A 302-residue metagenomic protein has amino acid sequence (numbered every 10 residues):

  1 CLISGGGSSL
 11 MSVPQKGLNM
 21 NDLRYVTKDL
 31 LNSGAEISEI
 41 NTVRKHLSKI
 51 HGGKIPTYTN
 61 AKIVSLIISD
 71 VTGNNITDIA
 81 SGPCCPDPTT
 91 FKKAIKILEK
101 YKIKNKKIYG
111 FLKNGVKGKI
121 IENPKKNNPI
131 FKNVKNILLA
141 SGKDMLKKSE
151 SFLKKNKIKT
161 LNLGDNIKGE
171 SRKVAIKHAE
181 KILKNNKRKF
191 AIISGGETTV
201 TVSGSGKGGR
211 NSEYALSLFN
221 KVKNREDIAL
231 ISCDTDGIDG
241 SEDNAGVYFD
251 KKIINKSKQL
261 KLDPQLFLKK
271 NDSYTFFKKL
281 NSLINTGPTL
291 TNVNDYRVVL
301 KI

Functional and structural regions predicted by a protein language model:
C1-G6, F190-E197, G287: Beta-strand elements within well-structured catalytic alpha/beta cores of enzymes that handle phosphate/sulfate esters
C1-P86, K102, K261, Q265 (+5 more regions): Glycine-rich, mobile lid/loop segments that gate access to catalytic sites or pores
L18-A35, D87-K102, S205-L230: Gly/Ser/Thr-rich active-site loops/lids in small-molecule metabolic enzymes that frequently grip phosphoryl groups
E36-R44, I103-E122, K157-N166, K187-A191 (+2 more regions): Flexible, glycine/charged-enriched surface loops at secondary-structure junctions
V64, P86-K177: Accessory alpha-helical/coil subdomains and C-terminal extensions that flank or cap enzyme catalytic cores
V64-V71, E180-I182, S194, V298-L300: Short beta-strand elements
K143, K155-S232, G240-S241: Active-site segments that bind and position negatively charged phosphate/pyrophosphate groups
L216-I302: Internal helix-turn-beta structural module
